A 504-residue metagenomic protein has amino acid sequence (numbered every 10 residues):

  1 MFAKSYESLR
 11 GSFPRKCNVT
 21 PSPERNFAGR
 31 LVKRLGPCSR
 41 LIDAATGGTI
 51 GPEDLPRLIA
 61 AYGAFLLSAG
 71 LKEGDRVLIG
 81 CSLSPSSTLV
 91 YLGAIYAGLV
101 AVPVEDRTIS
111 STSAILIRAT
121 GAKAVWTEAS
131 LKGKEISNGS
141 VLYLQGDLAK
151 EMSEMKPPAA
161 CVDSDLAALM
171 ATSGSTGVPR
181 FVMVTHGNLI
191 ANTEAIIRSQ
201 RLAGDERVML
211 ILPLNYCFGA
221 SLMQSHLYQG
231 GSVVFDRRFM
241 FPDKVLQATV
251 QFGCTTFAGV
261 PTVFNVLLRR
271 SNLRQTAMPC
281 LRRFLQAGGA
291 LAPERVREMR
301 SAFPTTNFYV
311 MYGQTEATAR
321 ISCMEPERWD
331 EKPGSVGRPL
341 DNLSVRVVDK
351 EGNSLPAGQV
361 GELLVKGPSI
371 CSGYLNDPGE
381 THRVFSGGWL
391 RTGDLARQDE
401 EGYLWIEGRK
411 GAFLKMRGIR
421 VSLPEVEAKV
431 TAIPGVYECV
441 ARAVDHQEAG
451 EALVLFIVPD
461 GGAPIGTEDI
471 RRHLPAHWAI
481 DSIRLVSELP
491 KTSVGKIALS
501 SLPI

Functional and structural regions predicted by a protein language model:
S8, A28-G51: AMP-dependent adenylate-forming
G36-P37, E154-A171, V178, R201-R207: Conserved pre-ATP/AMP-binding loop-to-beta segment of ANL
G51-E53, A167-E194: Conserved AMP-binding A3 loop
A64-T108, I211-L212: Conserved AMP-binding/adenylate-forming
V125, F257, G367, S372-G373 (+4 more regions): AMP-binding/adenylate-forming catalytic core of the ANL superfamily
I190-R207, C217-T255, R270, L340: Conserved AMP-binding/adenylation subdomain of ANL enzymes
C254-G259, L268-K332: Gly/Ser/Thr-rich phosphate-binding loop
R338-N342, N353-V384, V421: Conserved ATP/PPi-binding loop(s) of AMP-dependent carboxylate-activating enzymes
